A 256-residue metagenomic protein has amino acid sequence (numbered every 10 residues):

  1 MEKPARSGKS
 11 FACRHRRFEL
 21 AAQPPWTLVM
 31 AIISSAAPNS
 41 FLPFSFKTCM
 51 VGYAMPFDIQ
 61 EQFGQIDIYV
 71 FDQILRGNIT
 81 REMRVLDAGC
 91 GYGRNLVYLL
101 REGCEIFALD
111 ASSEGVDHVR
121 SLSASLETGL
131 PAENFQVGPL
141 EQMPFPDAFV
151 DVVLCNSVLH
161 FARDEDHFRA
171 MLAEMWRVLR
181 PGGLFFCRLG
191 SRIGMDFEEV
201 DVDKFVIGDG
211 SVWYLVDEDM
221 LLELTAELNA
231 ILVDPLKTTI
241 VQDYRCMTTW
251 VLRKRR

Functional and structural regions predicted by a protein language model:
F41, S45-T80, V85, G91-E141 (+1 more regions): Class I (Rossmann-like) S-adenosyl-L-methionine-dependent methyltransferase catalytic domain, capturing the SAM-binding
E141-V153: A short acidic, Gly/Pro-enriched loop at the edge of an enzyme's catalytic core that lines a small-molecule cofactor
V152-D166: A short SAM/SAH-binding and catalytic strip from SAM-dependent methyltransferases
R169-P181: A short glycine-rich, Lys/Arg-flanked "PGG" loop and its adjoining helix->strand segment in the class I
